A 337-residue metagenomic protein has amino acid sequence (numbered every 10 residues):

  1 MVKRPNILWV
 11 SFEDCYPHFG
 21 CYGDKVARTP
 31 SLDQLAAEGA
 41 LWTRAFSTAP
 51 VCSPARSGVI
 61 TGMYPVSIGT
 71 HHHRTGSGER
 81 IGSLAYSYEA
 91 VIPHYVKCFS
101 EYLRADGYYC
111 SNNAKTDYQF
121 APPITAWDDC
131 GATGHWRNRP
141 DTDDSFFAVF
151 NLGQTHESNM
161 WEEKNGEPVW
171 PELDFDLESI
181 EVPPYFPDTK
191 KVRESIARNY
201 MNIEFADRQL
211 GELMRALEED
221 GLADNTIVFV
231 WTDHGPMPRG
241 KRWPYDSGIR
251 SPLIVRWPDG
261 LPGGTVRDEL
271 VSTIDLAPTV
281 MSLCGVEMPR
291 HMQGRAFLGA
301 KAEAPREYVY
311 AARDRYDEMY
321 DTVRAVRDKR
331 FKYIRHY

Functional and structural regions predicted by a protein language model:
M1-Y337: Formylglycine-dependent sulfatase
